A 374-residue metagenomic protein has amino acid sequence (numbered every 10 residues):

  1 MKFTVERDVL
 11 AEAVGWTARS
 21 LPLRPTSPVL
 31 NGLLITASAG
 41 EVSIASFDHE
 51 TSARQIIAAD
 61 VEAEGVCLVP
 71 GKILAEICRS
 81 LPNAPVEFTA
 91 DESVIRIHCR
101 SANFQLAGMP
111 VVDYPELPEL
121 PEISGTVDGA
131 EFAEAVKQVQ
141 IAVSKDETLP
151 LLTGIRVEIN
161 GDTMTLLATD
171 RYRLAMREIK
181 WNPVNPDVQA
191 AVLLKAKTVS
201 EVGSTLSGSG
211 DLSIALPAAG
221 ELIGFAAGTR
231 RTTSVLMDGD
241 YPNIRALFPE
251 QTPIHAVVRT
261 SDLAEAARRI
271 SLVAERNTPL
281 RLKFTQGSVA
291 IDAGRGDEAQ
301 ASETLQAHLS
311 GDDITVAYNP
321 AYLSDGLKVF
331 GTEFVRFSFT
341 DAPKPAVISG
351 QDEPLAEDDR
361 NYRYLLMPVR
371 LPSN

Functional and structural regions predicted by a protein language model:
M1-N374: Structural preference for solvent-exposed beta-strand-turn elements and adjacent flexible terminal/loop segments within
